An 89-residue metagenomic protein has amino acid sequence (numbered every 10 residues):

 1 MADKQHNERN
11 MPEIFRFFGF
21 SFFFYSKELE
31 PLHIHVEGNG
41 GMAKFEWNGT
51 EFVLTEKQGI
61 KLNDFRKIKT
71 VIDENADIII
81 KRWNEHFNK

Functional and structural regions predicted by a protein language model:
A2-H35, N39: N-terminal first-folded block
I14, F52-E56, N75: Generic preference for hydrophobic/aromatic residues in regular secondary structure cores
I14, M42-A43, H86: Short leucine-rich amphipathic alpha-helices used at interfaces
R16-G19, N39-G41, G59, D77 (+1 more regions): Generic detection of intrinsically disordered/low-complexity segments and helix-coil linkers/edges
Y25-L62: A short, structured beta-strand/loop element
K61-K89: C-terminal structural segments of small proteins and small subunits
